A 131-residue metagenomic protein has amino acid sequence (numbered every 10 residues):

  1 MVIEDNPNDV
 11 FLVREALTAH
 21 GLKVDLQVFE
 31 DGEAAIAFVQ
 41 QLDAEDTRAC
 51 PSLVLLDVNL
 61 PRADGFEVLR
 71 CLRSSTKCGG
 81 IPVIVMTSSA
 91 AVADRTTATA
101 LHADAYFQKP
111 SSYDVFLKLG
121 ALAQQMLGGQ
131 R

Functional and structural regions predicted by a protein language model:
M1-T18: Conserved acidic segment of CheY-like receiver
V28-L53, F116-L117: Acidic, metal-coordinating helix/loop segments flanking the phosphotransfer/catalytic sites of two-component signaling
D31-A34, D64-R70: Acidic catalytic/metal-coordinating carboxylates
A44, F66-G79: Short amphipathic alpha-helix used as the core "switch/output" element in two-component signaling
L56-D57, T87: Active-site residues of response regulator receiver
P61, A91: The feature encodes the CheY-like receiver
D104: Short, glycine/charged-rich "phosphate-handling" switch motifs in NTP-dependent and phosphotransfer domains
K109: A Lys-centered signature of the CheY-like receiver
